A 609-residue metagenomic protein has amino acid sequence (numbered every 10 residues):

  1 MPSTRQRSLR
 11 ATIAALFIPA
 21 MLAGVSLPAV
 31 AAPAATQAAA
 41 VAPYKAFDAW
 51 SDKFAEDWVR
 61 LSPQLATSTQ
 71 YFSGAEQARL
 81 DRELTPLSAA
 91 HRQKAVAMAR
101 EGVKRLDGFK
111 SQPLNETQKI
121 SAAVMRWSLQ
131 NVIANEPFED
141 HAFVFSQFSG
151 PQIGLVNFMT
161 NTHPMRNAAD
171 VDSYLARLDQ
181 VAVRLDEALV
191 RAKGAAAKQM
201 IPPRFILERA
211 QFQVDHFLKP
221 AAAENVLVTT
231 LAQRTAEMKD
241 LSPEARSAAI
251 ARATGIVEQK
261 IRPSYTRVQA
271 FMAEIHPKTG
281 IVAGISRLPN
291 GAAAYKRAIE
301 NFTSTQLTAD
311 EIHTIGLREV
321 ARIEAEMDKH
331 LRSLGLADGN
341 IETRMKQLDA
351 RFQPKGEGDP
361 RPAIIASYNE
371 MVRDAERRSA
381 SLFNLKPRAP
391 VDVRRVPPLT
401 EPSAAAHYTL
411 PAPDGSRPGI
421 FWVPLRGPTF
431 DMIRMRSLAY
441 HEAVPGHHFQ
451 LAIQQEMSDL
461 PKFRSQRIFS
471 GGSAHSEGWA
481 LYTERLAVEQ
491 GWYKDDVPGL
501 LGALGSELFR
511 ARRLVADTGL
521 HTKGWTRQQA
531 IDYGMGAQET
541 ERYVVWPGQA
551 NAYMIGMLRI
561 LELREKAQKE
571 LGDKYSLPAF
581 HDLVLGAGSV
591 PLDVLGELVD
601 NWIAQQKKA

Functional and structural regions predicted by a protein language model:
M1-R7: N-terminal secretory signal peptides that target proteins for export/translocation
T12-S26: Bacterial N-terminal signal peptides
A32-A609: N-terminal maturation segment of proteins
